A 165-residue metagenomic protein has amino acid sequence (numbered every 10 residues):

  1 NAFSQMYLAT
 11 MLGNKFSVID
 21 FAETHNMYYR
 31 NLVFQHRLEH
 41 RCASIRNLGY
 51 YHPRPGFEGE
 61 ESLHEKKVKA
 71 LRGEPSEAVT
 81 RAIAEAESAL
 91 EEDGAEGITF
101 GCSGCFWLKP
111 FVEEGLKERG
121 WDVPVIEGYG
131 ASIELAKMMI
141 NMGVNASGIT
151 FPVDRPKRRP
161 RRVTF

Functional and structural regions predicted by a protein language model:
N1-L8: Glycine/small-residue-rich loop that forms an oxyanion/phosphate-binding "nest" at active or ligand-binding sites
T10-G49, K137-F165: Short, glycine-/small-residue-rich phosphate/pyrophosphate-handling segment
F21-N26, G101-W107, G130: Gly/Ser/Thr-rich loops at beta-strand to alpha-helix junctions that form or flank small-molecule/cofactor-binding
L32-G101: Active-site rim beta-loop-alpha module in soluble metabolic enzymes
H36-R41, L116-V123: Short helix-capping segments at alpha-helix termini
G94-T99, F106, M138-G143: Feature detects long, helix-prone N-terminal segments enriched in hydrophobes
W107-K117: Short Gly/Thr/Asp-enriched flexible loops that form oxyanion-binding sites at enzyme active sites
V123-N145: Short, flexible loop segments at boundaries between secondary-structure elements
